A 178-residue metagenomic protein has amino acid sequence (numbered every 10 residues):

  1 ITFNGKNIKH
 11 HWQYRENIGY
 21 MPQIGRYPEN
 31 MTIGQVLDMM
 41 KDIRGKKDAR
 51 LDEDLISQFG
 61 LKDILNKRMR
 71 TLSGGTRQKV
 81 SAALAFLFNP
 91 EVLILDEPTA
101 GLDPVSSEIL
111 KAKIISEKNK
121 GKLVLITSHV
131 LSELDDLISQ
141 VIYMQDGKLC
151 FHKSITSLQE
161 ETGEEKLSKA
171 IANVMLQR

Functional and structural regions predicted by a protein language model:
I1-Y14: Conserved ABC transporter NBD signature motif
D38, A49-I64: Conserved ABC ATPase "signature" region
R68-L72: Conserved ABC ATPase signature
A82: Hydrophobic anchor residue at the start of the ABC signature
L93-E97: Catalytic Walker B motif of ABC-type/P-loop ATPase nucleotide-binding domains
P104-S106: Helix N-cap at the start of a conserved alpha-helix in ABC-type nucleotide-binding domains
